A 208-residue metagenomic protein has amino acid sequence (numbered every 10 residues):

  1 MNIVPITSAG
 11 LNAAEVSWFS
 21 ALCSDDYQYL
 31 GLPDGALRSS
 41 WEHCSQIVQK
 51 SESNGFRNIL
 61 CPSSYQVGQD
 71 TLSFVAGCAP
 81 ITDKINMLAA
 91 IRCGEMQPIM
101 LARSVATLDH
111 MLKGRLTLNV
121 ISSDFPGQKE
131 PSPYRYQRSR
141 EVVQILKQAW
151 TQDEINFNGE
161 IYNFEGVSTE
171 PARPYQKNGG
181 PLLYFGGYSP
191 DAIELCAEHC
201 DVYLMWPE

Functional and structural regions predicted by a protein language model:
M1-T82, Q176-P181: N-terminal beta1-alpha1-beta2 module of alpha/beta enzyme domains
N2-L37, E95-F157, I161, L204-P207: Flexible, glycine-rich active-site loops centered on histidine and acidic residues that chelate a metal or position
V48-S53, V75-D83, V105-L116, A197-E198: Acidic (Asp/Glu)-rich catalytic clusters
R57, D201-Y203: Receiver (REC) domain switch/active-site residues of two-component response regulators
P62-D70, G94-I99, E208: Acidic-and-aromatic substrate-binding clefts and catalytic sites of carbohydrate-active enzymes
N86-R92, L108: A short, GP-enriched loop/loop-strand-helix hinge that lies immediately N-terminal to, or at the N-terminal rim
I91-R92, L183-S189: Glycine-rich beta-to-alpha transition loops that act as phosphate-gripper elements at the mouths of alpha/beta enzyme
Y184-G187, L204-E208: Catalytic beta/alpha-barrel core
